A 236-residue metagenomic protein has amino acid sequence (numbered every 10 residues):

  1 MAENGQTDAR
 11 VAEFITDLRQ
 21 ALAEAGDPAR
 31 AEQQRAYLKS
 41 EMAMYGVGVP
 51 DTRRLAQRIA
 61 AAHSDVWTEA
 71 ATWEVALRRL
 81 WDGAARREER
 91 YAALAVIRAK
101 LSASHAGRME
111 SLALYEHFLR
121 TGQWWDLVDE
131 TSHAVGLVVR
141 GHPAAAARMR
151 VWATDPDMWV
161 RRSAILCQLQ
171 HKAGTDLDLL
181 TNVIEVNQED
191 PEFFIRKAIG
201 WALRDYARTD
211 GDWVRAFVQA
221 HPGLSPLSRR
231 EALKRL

Functional and structural regions predicted by a protein language model:
M1-L236: Alpha-helical scaffold domains
